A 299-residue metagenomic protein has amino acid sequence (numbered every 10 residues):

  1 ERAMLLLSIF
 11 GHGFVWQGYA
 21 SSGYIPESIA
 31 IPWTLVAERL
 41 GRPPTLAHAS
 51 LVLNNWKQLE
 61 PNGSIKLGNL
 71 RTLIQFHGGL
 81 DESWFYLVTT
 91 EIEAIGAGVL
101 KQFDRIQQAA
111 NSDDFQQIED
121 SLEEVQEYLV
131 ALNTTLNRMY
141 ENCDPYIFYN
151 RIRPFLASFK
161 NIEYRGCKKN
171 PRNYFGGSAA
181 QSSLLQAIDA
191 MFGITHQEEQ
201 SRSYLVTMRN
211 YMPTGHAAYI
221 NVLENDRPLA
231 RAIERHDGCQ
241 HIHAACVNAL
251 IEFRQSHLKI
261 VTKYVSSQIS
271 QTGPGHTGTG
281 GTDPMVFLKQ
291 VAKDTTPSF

Functional and structural regions predicted by a protein language model:
E1-F299: Surface-exposed peri-terminal alpha-helical interaction modules
